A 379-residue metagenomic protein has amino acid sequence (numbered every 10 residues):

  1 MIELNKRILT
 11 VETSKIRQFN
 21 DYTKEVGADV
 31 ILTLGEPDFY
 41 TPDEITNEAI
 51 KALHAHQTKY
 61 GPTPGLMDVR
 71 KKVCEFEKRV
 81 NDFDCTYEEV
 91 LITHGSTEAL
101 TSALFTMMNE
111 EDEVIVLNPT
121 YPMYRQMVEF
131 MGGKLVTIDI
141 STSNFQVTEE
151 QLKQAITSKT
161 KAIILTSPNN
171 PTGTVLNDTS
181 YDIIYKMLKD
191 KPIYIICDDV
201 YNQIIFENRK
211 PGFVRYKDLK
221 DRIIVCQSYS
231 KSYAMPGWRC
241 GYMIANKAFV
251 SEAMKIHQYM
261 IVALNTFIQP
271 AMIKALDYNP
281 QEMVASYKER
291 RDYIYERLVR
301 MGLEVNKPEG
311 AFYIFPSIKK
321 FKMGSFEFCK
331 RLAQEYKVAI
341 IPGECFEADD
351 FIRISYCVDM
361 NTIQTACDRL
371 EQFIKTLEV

Functional and structural regions predicted by a protein language model:
N5-G95, S102, A275-Y278, T376-V379: N-terminal small-domain helix-loop-helix segment of the aminotransferase-like
T106-V128: Conserved PLP-anchoring active-site segment centered on the Schiff-base-forming lysine
D112, G133, D190-Y194, K220-D221: A short helix->loop->beta-strand "cap" motif at the edges of active sites that frequently abuts
E129-L135: A short helix-loop-beta submotif of the ANL/AMP-binding
I140-E207: Active-site phosphate-binding strand-loop segment of PLP-dependent enzymes
K153-Q154, K322-I340, F346-V379: PLP-dependent enzyme catalytic core of the Aspartate aminotransferase-like
R222-G310: PLP-dependent aminotransferase class I/II
Y287-K288, D292, M301-E335, I352 (+1 more regions): Conserved PLP-binding catalytic core of the aspartate aminotransferase-like
